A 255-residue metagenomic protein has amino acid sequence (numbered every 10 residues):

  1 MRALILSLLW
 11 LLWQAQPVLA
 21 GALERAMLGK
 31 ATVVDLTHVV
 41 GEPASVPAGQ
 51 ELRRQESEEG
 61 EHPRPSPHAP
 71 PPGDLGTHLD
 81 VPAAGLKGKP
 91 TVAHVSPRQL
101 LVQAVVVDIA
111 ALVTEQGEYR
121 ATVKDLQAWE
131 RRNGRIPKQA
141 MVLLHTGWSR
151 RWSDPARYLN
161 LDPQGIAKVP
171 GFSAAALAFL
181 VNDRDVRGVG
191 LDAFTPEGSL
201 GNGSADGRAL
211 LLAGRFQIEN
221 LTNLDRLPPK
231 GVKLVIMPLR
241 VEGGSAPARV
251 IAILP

Functional and structural regions predicted by a protein language model:
L4-P17: Bacterial N-terminal signal peptides
P17-P255: Active-/binding-site microenvironments in catalytic and ligand-binding cores
